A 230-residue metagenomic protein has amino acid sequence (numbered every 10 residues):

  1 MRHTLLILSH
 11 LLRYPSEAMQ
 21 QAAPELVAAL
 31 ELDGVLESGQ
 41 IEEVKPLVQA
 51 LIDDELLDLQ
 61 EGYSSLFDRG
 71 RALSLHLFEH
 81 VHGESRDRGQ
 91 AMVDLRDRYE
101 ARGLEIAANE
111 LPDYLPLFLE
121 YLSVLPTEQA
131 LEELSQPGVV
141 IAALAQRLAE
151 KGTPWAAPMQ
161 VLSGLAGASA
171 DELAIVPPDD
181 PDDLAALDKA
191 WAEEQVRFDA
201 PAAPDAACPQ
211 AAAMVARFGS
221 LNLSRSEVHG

Functional and structural regions predicted by a protein language model:
M1-Y114, E120-G230: Charged, alpha-helix-forming regions
